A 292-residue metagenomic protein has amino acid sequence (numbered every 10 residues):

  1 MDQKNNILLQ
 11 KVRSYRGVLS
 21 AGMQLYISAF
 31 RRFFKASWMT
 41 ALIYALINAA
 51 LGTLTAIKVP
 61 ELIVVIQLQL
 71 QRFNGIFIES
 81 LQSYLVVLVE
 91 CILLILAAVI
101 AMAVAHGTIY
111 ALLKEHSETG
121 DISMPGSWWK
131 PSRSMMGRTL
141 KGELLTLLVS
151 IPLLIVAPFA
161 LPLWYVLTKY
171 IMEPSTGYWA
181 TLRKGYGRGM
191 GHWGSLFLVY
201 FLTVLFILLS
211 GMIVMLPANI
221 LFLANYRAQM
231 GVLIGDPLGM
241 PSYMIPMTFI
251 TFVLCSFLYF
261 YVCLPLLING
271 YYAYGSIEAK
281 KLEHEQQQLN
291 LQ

Functional and structural regions predicted by a protein language model:
D2-V12, A21, K58-F73, Y110-I122 (+2 more regions): Juxtamembrane transition segments at transmembrane-helix termini in multipass membrane proteins
K11-L46, G126-I151, L163-G211, T248: Interfacial aromatic "cap" segments that immediately flank transmembrane helices in multipass membrane proteins
R31, S83-Y84, I245: Polar helix-capping/helix-linker motif
A36-V59, V86-A103, R138-L161, L198-R227 (+1 more regions): Hydrophobic alpha-helical transmembrane segments in multi-pass membrane proteins
L70-V87: Interfacial loop/helix-cap signal at membrane boundaries in integral membrane proteins
F73-I78, I92, S132-R133, G235-P237: Short acidic/polar alpha-helix capping motifs at helix-coil junctions
V104-S134: Hydrophobic transmembrane alpha-helix segments characteristic of membrane transport and insertion machinery
